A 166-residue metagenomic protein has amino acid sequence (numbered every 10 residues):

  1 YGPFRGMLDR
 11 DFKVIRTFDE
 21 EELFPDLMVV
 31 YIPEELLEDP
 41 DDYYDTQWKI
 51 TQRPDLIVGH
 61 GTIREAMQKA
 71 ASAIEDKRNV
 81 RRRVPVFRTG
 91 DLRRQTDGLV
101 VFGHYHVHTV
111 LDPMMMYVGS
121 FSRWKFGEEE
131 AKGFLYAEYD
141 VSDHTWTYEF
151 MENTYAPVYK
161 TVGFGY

Functional and structural regions predicted by a protein language model:
Y1-Y166: Extended recognition/assembly regions associated with phosphoester-bond processing machinery
